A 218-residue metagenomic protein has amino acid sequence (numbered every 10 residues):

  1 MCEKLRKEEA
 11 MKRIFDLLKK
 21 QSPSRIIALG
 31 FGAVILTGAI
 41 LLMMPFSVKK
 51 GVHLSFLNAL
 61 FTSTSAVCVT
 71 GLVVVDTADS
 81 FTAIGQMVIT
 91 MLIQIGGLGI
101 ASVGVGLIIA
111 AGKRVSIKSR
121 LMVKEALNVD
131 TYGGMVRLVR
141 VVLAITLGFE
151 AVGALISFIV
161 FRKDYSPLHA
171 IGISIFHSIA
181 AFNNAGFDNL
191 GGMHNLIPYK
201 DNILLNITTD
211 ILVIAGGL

Functional and structural regions predicted by a protein language model:
M1-L218: Membrane-proximal intracellular helices of multi-pass ion channels
